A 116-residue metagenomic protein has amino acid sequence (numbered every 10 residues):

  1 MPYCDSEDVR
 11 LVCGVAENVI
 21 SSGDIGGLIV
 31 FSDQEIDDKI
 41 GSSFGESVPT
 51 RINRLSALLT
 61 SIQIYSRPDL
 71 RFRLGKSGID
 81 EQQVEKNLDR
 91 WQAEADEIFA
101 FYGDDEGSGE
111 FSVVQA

Functional and structural regions predicted by a protein language model:
M1-I52, D96-A116: Conserved short "hinge" loops at termini or chain/domain junctions
C4, I62-A116: Short loop/turn elements at secondary-structure junctions
V19-S21, G26, L58-S61, L70-R71: A generic structural micro-environment signature that highlights single residues at secondary-structure boundaries
S32-I36, L59, Q83-V84: Short amphipathic alpha-helical patches
S47, R54-S56, R73: Unusually extended, aromatic-enriched hydrophobic runs near protein termini
R51-Y65: Solvent-exposed aromatic/hydrophobic patches embedded in short alpha-helical segments
